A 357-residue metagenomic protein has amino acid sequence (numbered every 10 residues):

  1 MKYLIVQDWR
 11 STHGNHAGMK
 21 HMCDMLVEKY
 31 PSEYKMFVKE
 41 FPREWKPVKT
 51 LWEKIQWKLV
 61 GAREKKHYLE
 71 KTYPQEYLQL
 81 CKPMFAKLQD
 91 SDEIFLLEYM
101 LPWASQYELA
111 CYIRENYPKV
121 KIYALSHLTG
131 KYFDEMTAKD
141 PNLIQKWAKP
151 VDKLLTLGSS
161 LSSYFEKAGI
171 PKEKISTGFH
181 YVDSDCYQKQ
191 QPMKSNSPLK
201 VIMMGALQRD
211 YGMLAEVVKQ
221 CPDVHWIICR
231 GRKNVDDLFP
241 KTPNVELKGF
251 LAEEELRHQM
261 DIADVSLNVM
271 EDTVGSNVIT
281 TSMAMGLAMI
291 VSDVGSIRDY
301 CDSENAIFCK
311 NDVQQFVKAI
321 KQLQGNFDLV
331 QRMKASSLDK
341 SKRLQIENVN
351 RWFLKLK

Functional and structural regions predicted by a protein language model:
H13, F327-K357: A charged, aromatic-enriched C-terminal amphipathic alpha-helix characteristic of glycosyltransferases across folds
D134, E166, F179-P198: Acidic anion/phosphate-binding donor-loop and adjacent secondary structure in glycosyltransferase catalytic cores
V151-K174: A short, active-site helix/loop in glycosyltransferases that binds the activated sugar's phosphate group
M193-R209, A215-K219, I227: Conserved donor-binding/catalytic core segment of Leloir-type glycosyltransferases
R230, V235-R257: Nucleotide-activated donor-binding/catalytic signature segment of Leloir-type glycosyltransferases, i.e., the conserved
L238, V294-F308: Short acidic/histidine- and often glycine-rich active-site loop of Leloir-type glycosyltransferases that engages
D261-V274, L287: Acidic donor-binding loop of glycosyltransferase active sites
S303-Q314, Q322-F327: Conserved acidic donor-binding segment of nucleotide-sugar-dependent glycosyltransferases
